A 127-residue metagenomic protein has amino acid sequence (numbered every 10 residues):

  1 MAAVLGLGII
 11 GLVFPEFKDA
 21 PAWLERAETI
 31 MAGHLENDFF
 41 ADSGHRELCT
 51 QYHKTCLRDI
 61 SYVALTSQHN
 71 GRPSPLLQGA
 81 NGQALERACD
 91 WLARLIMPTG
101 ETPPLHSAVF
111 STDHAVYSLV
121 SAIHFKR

Functional and structural regions predicted by a protein language model:
M1-C89, I96: Aromatic-lined, polymer-binding surfaces characteristic of secreted/periplasmic polysaccharide-degrading enzymes
A22, D90, L105-V109: Residues in intrinsically disordered, low-complexity segments of regulatory proteins
L65, P104-L105, A115-V120: A short acidic (Asp/Glu
P75-L76, G100-S107: Acidic/polar loop patches that form or flank catalytic/metal-binding clefts of enzymes that bind anionic ligands
G82, E86, H106-A115: A glycine-rich phosphate-binding loop feature that marks nucleotide/adenosyl-phosphate handling sites
I96, E101-T102, K126-R127: Alpha-helical scaffold segments of alpha-solenoid architecture
S111-R127: Aromatic (Trp/Tyr) and acidic
